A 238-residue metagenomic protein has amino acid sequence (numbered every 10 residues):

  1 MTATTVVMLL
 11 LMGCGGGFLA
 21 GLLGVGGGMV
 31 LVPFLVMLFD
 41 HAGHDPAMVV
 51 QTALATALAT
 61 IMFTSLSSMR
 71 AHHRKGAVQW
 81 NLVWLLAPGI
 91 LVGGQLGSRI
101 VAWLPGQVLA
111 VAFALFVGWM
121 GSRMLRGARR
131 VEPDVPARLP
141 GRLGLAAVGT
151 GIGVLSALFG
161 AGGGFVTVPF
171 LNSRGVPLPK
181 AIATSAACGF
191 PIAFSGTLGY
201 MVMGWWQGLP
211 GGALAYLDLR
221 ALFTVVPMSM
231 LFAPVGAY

Functional and structural regions predicted by a protein language model:
M1-L23, V30-Q51, S65-F159, V168-K180 (+2 more regions): Juxtamembrane transmembrane-helix boundary motif
G27, F194-G199: Hydrophobic alpha-helical transmembrane segments that constitute the membrane-spanning cores of multi-pass membrane
A57, T184-C188: Hydrophobic alpha-helical segments of secondary membrane carriers
T60: N-terminal cofactor/phosphate-binding cores enriched in small/glycine residues, especially glycine-rich loops such as
